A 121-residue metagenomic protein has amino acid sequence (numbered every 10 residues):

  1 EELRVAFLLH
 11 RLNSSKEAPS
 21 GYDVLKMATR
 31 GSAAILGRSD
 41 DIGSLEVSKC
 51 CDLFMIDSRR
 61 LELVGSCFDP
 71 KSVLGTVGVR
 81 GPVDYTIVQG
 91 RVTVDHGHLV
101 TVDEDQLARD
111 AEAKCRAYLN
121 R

Functional and structural regions predicted by a protein language model:
E1-R60, T76-V79: His/Asp/Glu-enriched, well-ordered alpha-helical/loop segment that forms or immediately abuts the divalent-metal
C50-T101, D105-A108: C-terminal cap of metal-dependent C-N hydrolases
A108-R121: Short, solvent-exposed cationic patches
